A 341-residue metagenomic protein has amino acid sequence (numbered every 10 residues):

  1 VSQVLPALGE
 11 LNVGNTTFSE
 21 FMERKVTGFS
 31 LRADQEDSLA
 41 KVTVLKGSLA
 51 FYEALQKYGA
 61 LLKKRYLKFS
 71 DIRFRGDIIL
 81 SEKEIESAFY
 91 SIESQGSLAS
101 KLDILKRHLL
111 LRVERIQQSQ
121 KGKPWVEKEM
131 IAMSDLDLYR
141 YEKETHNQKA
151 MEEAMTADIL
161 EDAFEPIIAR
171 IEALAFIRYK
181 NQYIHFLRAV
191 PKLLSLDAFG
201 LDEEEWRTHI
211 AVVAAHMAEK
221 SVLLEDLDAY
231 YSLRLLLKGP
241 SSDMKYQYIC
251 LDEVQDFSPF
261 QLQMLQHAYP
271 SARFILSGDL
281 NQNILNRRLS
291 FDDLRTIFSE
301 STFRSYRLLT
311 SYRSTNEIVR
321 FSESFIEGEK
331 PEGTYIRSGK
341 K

Functional and structural regions predicted by a protein language model:
S2-G28, Q35-L39, W206-R207, A211 (+3 more regions): Conserved helicase motor core of SF1/SF2 NTP-dependent helicases
E10-L67, F74, I78-L80: Conserved P-loop NTPase-based nucleic-acid remodeling module centered on helicase motor cores
F29, L62, I116, Q120 (+1 more regions): Solvent-exposed amphipathic alpha-helical surface segments
K41, L45, Q95, A99 (+2 more regions): Short, charged/polar micro-motifs that form catalytic or ligand-binding hotspots
T43-L49, S97-L98, S134, R178 (+3 more regions): Alpha-helix initiation/capping motif
Y52, Q56-G59, L110-Q117, E323: Short, amphipathic alpha-helical segments that act as regulatory/interfacial helices in nucleotide-processing proteins
R65-Y248, Q261-L262: Conserved helicase NTPase catalytic core signature
